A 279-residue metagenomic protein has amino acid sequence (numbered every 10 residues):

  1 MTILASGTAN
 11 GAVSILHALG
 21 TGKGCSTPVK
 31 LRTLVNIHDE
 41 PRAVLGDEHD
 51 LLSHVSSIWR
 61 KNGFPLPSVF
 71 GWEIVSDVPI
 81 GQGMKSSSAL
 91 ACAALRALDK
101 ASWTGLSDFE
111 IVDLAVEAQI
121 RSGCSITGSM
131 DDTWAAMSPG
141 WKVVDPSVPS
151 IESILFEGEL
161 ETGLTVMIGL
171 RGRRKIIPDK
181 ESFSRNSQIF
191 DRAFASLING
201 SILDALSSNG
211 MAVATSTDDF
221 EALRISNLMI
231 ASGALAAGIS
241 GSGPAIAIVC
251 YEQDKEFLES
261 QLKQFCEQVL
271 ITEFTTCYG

Functional and structural regions predicted by a protein language model:
M1-Q82: ATP-binding N-lobe of GHMP and related small-molecule kinases
L4, K23-S26, R121-S125, D131-W134 (+2 more regions): A generic local secondary-structure boundary/capping motif
L4-S6, S150-G279: C-terminal nucleotide
K30, V69, M130, I239-P244: Short Gly/Ser/Thr- and Asp/Glu-enriched loop/turn motifs at secondary-structure junctions
S57, A93-A101, A195, M211: Short glycine/serine- and small hydrophobic-enriched flexible loop segments
P65-V69, L98-L114, F257-L262: Phosphate-handling active-site elements
M84-D108, M137-P139: DPxDG-like acidic metal-binding loop motif
F109-I154: Alpha/beta catalytic cores of group-transfer enzymes, especially the acyltransferase/condensing modules of polyketide
